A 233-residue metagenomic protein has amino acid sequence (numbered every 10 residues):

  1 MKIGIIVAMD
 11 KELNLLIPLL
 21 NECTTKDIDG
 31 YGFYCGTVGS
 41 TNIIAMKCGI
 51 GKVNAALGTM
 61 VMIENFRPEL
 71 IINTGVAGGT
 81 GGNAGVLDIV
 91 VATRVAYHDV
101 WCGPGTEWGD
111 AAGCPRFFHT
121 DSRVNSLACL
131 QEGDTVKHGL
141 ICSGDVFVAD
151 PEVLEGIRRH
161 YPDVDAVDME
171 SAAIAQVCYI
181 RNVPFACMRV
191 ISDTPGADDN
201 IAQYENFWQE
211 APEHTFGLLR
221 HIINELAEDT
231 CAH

Functional and structural regions predicted by a protein language model:
M1-F66: N-terminal short beta-loop-beta anion/metal-coordinating cradle
I43-C48, L140-C142, M188: Active-site-proximal beta-strand elements of phosphoester/diester hydrolases
V61-N65, N83-A84, A175-P184: Alpha-helix C-terminal capping segments
R67-I72: Proline-aspartate-enriched helix->loop->beta-strand connector
T80-Y161: Mid-sequence, gly/pro-rich, charge-dense loop/helix-turn segments that line enzyme active sites
F147-G196, N200: A C-terminal functional module that forms or caps the active site or interfaces directly with catalytic machinery
P195-H233: His/Asp/Glu-rich mid-to-C-terminal helical/loop segments that flank catalytic regions of hydrolases
